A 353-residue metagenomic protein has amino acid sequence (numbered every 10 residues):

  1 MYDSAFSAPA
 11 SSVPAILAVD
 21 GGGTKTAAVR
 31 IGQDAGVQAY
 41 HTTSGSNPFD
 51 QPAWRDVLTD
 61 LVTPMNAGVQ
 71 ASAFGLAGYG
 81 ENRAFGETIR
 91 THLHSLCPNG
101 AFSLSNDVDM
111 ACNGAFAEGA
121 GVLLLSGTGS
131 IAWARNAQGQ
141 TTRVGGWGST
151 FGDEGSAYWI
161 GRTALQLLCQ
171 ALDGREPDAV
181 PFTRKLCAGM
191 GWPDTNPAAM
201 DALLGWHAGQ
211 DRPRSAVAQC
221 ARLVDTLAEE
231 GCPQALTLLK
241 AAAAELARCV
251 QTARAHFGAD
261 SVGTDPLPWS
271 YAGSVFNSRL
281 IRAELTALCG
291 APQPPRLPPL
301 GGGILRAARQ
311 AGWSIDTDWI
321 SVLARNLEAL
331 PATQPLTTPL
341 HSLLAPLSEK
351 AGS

Functional and structural regions predicted by a protein language model:
M1-A71, S95, A115-V122, L165-S353: ATP-binding/phosphotransfer module of carbohydrate and carboxylate kinases, centering on a glycine-rich
G23, G78-Y79, D109, F276: Short, glycine/serine-rich, charged loops/turns that create anion-binding and catalytic segments at active sites
A28, F74, G127: Regulatory helix in c-di-GMP signaling enzymes, encompassing the GGDEF I-site helix and an analogous surface helix
S44, V57, G75-A84: Alpha-helical substrate-recognition element adjacent to the catalytic core
S46, A77-Y79, W147, S274: Short strand-loop junctions, especially beta-strand C-caps/beta-turns that link beta-sheets to coils or alpha-helices
G75, S105, S270-A272: Solvent-exposed beta-strand sheet faces enriched in polar/charged residues
G80-A179, P331-P339: Phosphate-binding/catalytic loop of phosphoryl-transfer enzymes
